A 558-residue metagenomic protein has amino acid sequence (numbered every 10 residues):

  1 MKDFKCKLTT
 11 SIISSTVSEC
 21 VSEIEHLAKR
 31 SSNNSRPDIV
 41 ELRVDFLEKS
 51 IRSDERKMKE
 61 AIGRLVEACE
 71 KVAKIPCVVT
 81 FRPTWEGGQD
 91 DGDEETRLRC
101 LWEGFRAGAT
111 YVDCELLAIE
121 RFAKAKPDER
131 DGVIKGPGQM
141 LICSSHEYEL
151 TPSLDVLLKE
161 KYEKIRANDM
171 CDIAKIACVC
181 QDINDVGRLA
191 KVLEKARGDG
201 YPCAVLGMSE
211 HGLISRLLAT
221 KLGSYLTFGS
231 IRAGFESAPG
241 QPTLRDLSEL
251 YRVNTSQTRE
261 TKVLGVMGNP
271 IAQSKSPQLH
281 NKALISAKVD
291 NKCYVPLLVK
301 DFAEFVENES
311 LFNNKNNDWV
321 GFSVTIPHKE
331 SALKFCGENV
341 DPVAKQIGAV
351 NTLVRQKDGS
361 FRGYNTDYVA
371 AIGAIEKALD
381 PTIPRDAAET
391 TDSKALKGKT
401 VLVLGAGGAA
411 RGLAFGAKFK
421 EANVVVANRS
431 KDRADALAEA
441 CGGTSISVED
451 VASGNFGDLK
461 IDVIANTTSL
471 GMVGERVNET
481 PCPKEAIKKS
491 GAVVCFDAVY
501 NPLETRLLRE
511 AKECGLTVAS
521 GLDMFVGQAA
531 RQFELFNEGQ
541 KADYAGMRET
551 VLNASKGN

Functional and structural regions predicted by a protein language model:
K2, C6-S32, R36-I134, M140-S153: Active-site beta->alpha loop and helix N-cap motifs at the rims of alpha/beta catalytic domains
C77-C114, A118-R121, A332-L396: Glycine/small-residue-rich loop that forms an oxyanion/phosphate-binding "nest" at active or ligand-binding sites
L117-E260: Catalytic alpha/beta core domains of metabolic enzymes, predominantly
T261-I383: Phosphate/diphosphate ligand-binding glycine-rich loop within oxidoreductases
V263-I271, N365-Y368, I375, L379 (+1 more regions): Glycine-rich adenosine-cofactor-binding loop
L379-P381, G398, G491-N558: Adenosine-phosphate binding glycine-rich loop
K420-C441: NAD(P)-binding Rossmann-fold cofactor-contacting core
C441-A519: Rossmann-like adenosine-cofactor binding region
